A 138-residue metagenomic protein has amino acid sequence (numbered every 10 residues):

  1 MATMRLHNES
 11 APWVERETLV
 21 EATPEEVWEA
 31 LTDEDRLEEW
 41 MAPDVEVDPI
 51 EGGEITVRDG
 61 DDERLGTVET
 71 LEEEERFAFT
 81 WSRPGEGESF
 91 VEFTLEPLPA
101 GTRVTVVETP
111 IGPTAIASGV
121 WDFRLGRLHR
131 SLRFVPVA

Functional and structural regions predicted by a protein language model:
M1-E46: Hydrophobic ligand-binding cavity/cleft-lining segments
E9, T109-A138: A conserved amphipathic terminal alpha-helix motif
T18, A22, L31, D59 (+2 more regions): Conserved residues at beta->alpha junctions
E25, E29, T70, A100 (+2 more regions): Replace "anionic and nucleotidyl ligands
W28-L31, W40, W81, V120-G126: Tryptophan-centric aromatic hotspots in well-structured domains and transmembrane helices
D33, R64-T67, A117, R124: Amphipathic alpha-helical interface surfaces
R36-W40, V47-I50, E54, T109 (+1 more regions): Structured surface interface patches that mediate subunit assembly and partner/cofactor docking
E46-E51, T56-G112: Hydrophobic-ligand binding "helix-grip"
